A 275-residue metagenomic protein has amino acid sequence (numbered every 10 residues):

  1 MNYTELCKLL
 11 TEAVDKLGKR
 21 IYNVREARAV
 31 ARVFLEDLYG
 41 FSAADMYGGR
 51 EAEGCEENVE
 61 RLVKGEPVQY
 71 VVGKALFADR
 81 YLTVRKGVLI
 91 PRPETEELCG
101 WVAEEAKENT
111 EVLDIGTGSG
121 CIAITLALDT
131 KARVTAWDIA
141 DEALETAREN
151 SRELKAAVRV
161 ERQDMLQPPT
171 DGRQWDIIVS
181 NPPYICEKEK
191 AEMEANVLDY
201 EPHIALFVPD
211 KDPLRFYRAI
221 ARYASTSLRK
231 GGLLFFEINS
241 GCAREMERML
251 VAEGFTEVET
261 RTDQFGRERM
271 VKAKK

Functional and structural regions predicted by a protein language model:
M1-C55: A short N-terminal interaction module
V33-E104: Conserved AdoMet
Q69, I185-K188, G241: Active-site beta-alpha loop architecture of Rossmann-like, nucleotide-cofactor-dependent enzymes
D79, N109, G231: Phosphate-coordination loops involved in phosphoryl transfer and adenosine-cofactor binding
Y81, R133, A157-R159, T256-E259: Conserved beta-strand segments of alpha/beta enzyme cores
E94-E192, A219: Conserved SAM/SAH cofactor-binding pocket of Class I
Y184-F216: Mobile active-site "lid"/loop adjacent to the S-adenosyl-L-methionine
D210-A273: Conserved Class I SAM-dependent methyltransferase catalytic core
